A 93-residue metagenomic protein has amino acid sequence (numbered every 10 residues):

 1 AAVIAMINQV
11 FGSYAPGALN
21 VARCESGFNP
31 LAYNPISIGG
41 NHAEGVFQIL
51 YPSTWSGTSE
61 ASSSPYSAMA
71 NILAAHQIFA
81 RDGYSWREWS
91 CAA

Functional and structural regions predicted by a protein language model:
A1-F28: Export/targeting segments at the very N-terminus of extracytoplasmic proteins
P16-L19, M69-L73: A structural signal for well-ordered alpha-helical segments within the folded catalytic domains of diverse enzymes
A18-R23, N29-P30, G45-L50, Q77-I78: Structural recognition of the beta-strand scaffold that forms the well-ordered cores of secreted hydrolase catalytic
S26-Y33, D82-E88: Secretory-pathway/luminal and periplasmic proteins that interact with or process carbohydrate-rich
I38-T58: Substrate-binding/active-site groove segments that recognize and process beta-1,4-linked N-acetyl-hexosamine
G39, A80-A93: Catalytic cores of secreted/periplasmic lytic hydrolases that degrade extracellular macromolecules
A61-A70: A short, structured beta-strand-centered segment in the mid-to-C-terminal lobe of catalytic cores from group-transfer
A70-Y84: Short, compact, well-ordered microdomains
